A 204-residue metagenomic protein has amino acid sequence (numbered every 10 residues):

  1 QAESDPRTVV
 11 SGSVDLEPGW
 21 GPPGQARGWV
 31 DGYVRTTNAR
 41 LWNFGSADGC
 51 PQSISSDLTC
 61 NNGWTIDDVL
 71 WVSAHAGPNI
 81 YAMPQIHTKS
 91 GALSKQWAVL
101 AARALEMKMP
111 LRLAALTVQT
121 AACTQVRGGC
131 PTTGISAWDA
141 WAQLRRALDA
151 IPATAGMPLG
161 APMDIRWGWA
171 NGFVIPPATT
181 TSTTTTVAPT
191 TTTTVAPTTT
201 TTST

Functional and structural regions predicted by a protein language model:
Q1-T180: Glycan-processing catalytic domains of CAZymes
T179-T204: Extracellular mucin-like PTS domains
